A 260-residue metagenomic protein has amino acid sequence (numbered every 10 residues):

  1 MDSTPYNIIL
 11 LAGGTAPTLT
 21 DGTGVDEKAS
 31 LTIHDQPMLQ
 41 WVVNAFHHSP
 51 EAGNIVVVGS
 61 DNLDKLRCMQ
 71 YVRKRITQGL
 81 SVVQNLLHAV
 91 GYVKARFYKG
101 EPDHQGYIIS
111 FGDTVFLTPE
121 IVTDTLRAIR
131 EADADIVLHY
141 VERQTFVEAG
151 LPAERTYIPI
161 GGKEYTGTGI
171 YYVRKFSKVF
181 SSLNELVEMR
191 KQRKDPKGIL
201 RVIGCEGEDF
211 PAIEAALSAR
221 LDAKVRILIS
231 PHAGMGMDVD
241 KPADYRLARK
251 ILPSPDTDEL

Functional and structural regions predicted by a protein language model:
M1-G24: N-terminal nucleotide-binding beta1-loop-alpha1 segment
S3-N7, Q36-Q105: Conserved N-terminal catalytic core of the sugar/cofactor nucleotidyltransferase
P17-H48: Short, well-formed alpha-helical segments that are part of the catalytic scaffolds of diverse glycosyltransferases
G106-S110: Short aromatic-hydrophobic micro-motifs that form the base-stacking/packing surface for donor nucleotide recognition
G112-V115: The conserved acidic donor/metal-binding loop of glycosyltransferases
T118-A219, S230-A233: Conserved core of the sugar-phosphate nucleotidyltransferase
R226-I229, D238: Conserved active-site beta-strand element of glycosyltransferases/polysaccharide synthases
K241: Short, conserved phosphate/pyrophosphate- and ester-handling motifs at nucleotide-, phospho-/glycolipid
